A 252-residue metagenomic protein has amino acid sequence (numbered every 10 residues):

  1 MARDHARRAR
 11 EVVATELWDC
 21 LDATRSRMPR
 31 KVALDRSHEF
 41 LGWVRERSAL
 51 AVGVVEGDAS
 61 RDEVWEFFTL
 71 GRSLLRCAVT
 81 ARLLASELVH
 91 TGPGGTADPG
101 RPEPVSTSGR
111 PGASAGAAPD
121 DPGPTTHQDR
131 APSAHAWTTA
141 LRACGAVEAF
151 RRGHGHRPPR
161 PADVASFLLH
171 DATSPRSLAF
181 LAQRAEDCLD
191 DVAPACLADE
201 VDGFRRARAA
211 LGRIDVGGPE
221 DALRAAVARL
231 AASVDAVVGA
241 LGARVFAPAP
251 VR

Functional and structural regions predicted by a protein language model:
M1-E103, R110, P119-R252: Alpha-helical transmembrane segments and their helix-helix packing motifs
